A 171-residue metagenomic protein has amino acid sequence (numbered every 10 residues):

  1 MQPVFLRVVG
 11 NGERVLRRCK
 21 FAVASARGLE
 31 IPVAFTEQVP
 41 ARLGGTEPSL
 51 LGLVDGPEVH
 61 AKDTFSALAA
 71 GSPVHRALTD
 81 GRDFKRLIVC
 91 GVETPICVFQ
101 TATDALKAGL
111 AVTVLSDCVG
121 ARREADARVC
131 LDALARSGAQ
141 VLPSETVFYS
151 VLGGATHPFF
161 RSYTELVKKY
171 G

Functional and structural regions predicted by a protein language model:
M1, F35-Q38, S116: A cross-domain feature marking catalytic cores of carbohydrate-active enzymes and several ubiquitous metabolic/repair
M1-V8: Generic N-terminal amphipathic, Lys/Arg-enriched alpha-helix
V8-A34: A short alpha/beta connector and helix-capping loop motif
G10-G12, T36-Q38, K62-S66: Short, flexible loop segments at the rims of nucleotide/cofactor-binding pockets, characterized by
E13-L16, P40-G44: Generic alpha-helical scaffold signal
G28-L29, A41-G171: Active-site-adjacent betaalpha module
A34-F35, I88: Short glycine-rich phosphate-binding loop at a beta-alpha junction
